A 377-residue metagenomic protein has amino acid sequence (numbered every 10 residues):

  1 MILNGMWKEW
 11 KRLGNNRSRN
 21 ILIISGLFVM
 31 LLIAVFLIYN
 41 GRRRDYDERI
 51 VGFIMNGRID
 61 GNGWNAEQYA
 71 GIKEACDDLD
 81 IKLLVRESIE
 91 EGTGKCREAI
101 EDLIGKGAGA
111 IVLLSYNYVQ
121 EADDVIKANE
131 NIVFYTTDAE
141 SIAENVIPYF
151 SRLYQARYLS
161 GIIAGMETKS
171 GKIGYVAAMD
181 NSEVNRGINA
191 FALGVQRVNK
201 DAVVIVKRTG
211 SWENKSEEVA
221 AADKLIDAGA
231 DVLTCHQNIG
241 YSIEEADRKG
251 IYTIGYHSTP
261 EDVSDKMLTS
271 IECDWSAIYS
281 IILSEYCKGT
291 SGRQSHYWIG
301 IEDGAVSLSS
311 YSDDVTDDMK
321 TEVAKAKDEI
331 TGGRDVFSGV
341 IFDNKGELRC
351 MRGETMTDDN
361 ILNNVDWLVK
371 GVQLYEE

Functional and structural regions predicted by a protein language model:
M1-I50: Gram-positive cell-envelope targeting signals
R17-R19, L37-E377: A residue-level marker of the well-folded mature domains of exported/periplasmic proteins
